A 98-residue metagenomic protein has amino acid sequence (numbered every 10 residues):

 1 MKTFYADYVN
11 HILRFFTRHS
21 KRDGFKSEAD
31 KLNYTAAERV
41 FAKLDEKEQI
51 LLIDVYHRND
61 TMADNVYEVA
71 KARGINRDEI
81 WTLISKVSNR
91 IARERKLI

Functional and structural regions predicted by a protein language model:
M1-K43, A72-R73, R95-I98: N-terminal interaction/assembly modules
A36-R39, L51, E79, R90: Generic beta-strand or strand-like secondary-structure segments
K43-D64: Short amphipathic alpha helix immediately N-terminal
D54, R58, E68-V69, K86 (+1 more regions): Flexible domain-boundary/linker segments
R58-E79: Helix-turn-helix DNA-binding module
I80-E94: DNA major-groove recognition helices of helix-turn-helix
